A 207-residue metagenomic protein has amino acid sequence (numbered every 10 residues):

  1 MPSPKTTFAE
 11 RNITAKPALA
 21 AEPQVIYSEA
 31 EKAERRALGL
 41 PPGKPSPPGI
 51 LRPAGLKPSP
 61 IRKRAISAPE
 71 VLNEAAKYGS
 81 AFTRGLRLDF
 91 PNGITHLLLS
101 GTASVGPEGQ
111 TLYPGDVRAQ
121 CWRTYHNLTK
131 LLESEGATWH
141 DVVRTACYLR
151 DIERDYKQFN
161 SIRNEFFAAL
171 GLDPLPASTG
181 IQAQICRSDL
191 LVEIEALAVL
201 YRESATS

Functional and structural regions predicted by a protein language model:
M1-H126, K130-R144, L149-S207: N-terminal presequence-like segments and the immediate start of the first folded domain
